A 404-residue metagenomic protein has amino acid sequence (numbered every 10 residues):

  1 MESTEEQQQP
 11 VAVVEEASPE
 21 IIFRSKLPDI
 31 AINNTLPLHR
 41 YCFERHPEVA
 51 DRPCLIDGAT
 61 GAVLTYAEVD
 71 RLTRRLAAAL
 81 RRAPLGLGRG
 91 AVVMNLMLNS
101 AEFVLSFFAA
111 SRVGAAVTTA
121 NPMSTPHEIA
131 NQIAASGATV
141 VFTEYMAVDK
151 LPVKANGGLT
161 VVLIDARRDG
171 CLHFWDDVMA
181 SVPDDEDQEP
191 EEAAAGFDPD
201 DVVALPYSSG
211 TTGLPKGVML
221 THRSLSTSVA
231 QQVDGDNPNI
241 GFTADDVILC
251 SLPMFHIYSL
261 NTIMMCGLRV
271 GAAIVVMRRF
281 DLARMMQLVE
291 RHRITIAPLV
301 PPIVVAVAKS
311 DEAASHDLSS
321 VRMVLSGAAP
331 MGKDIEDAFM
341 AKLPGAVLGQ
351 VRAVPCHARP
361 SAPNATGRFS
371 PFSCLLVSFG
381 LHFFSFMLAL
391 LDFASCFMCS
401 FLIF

Functional and structural regions predicted by a protein language model:
M1-A83, V113, A193: N-lobe entry segment of adenylate-forming
E2-V11, L105, R112-S181: Structural core segment of the AMP-binding/adenylate-forming
P19, R24-S25, V140, M146-P199 (+5 more regions): ANL superfamily adenylate-forming
G58-V63, A79-P126: Conserved AMP-binding/adenylate-forming
A83-G88, V182-D201, L205-C250, V270-A272: Conserved adenylate-forming
M97-L98, A115-I133, Y145-V148, A272-H292 (+1 more regions): ATP-dependent adenylate-forming carboxylate-activation enzymes
S226-V247, F255-I296, S310: Conserved AMP-binding/adenylation subdomain of ANL enzymes
R269-A272, I294-L299, A308-P371, G380 (+1 more regions): Gly/Ser/Thr-rich phosphate-binding loop
